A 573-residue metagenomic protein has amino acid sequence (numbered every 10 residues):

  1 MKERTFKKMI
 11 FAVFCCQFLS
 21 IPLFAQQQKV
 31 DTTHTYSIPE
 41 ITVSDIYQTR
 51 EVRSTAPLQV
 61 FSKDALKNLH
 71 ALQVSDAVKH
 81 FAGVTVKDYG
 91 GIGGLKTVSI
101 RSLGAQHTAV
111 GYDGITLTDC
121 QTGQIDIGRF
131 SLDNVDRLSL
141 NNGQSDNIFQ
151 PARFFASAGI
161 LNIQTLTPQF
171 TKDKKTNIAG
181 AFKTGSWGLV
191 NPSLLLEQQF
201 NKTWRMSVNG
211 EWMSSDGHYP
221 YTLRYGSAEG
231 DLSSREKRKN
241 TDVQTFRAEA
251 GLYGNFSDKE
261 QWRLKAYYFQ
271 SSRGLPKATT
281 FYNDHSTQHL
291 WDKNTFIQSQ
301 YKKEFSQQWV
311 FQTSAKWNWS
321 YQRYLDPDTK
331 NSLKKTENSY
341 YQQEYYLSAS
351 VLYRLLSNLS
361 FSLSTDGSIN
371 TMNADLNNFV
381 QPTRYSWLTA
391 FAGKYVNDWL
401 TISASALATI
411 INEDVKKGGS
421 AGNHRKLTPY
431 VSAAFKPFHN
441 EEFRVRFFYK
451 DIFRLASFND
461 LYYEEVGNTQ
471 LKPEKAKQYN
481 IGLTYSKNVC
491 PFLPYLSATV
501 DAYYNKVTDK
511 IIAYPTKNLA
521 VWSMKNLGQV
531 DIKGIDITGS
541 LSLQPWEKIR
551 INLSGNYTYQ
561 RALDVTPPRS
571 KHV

Functional and structural regions predicted by a protein language model:
H34, Q150, P168-T176, K202-T203 (+7 more regions): Short loop/turn motifs that connect adjacent beta-strands in outer-membrane beta-barrel proteins
P39-K67: N-terminal periplasmic "start-of-domain" segments of outer-membrane beta-barrel proteins
S75, K79-T116: Extracytoplasmic beta-strand/coil segments of soluble accessory domains associated with Gram-negative outer-membrane
L132-A179: A beta-strand signature from Gram-negative outer-membrane beta-barrel systems, especially the internal plug domain
G217-Y219, A228, S234-R247, Y253-F311 (+1 more regions): Flexible loop and strand-edge segments within Gram-negative outer membrane beta-barrel domains
Q308-Y324, F438, V445-F448, E474-K533 (+1 more regions): Membrane-embedded beta-barrel scaffold of Gram-negative outer-membrane proteins
L356-N505: Structural signature of Gram-negative outer-membrane beta-barrels, strongest in the C-terminal barrel of TonB-dependent
S357, W399, S497-K506, S523-V573: Gram-negative outer-membrane beta-barrel transporters
